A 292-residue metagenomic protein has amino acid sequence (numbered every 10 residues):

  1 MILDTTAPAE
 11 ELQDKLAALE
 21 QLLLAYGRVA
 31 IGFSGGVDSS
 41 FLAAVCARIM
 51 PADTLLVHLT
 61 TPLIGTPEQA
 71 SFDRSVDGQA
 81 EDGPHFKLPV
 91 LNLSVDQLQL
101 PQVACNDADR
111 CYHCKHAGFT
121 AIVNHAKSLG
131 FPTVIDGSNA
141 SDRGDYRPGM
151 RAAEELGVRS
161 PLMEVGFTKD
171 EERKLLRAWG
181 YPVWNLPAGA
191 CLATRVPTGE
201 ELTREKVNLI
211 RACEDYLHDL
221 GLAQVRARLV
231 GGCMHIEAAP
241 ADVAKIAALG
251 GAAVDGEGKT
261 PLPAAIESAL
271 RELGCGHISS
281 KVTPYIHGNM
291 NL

Functional and structural regions predicted by a protein language model:
M1-A178, D219, M234, A253-G258 (+3 more regions): ATP-dependent adenylation/nucleotidyltransferase module used to activate substrates
G32, C191, E237: Conserved beta-strand segments that form the floor/walls of ligand-binding pockets within enzyme and binding domains
E68, E214, E237: Acidic-residue sensor for enzyme active/binding pockets
N92, V123, R151-A152, E200 (+3 more regions): Non-transmembrane, interaction-prone segments in cytosolic or luminal domains
Q97, V196, P240: Short, histidine-centered active-site or binding-site loop motifs used for metal coordination, general acid-base
M163, F167-K169, R173-L217, G221-R226 (+1 more regions): Mid-to-C-terminal catalytic subdomains of enzymes that bind/position adenosyl phosphate moieties or nucleic-acid
E201-V207, P240-A244, A248-L249, N289-L292: Short glycine/threonine-rich loop-to-helix capping motif typified by GTGT followed within a few residues by an Asp-Pro
G231, H235-K259: A short interface-forming secondary-structure element
